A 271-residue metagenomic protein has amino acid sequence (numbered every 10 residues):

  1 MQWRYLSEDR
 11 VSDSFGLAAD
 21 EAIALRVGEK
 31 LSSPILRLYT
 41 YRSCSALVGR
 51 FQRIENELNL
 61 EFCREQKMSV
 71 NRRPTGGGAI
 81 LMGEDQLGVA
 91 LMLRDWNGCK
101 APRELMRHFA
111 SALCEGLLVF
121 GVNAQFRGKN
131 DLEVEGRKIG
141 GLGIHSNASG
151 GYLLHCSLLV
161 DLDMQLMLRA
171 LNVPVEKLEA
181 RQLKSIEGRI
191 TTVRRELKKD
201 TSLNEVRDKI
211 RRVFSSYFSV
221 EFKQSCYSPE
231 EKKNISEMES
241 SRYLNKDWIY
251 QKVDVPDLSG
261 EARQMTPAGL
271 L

Functional and structural regions predicted by a protein language model:
M1-E57, E61, K184-L271: Active-site loop/lid in soluble adenylation, ligation, and acyl-transfer enzymes
S7, V48, V70-R72, A124-G128 (+1 more regions): General beta-strand structural signal in soluble alpha/beta enzymes
E29-L31, L38-Y41, F62-C63, R73 (+2 more regions): Solvent-exposed alpha-helices and their adjacent loops that cap or buttress functional pockets in soluble metabolic
F51, G78-I80, G143: Gly/Ser/Thr-rich beta-alpha loop segments that engage phosphate groups in nucleotides
L60-D95: A glycine-rich, hydrophobic loop/mini-helix early in the fold
E84, G88-V206, I210-V213, E239-L271: Catalytic beta-strand/loop module used to bind and position nucleotide/cofactor moieties in cofactor-attachment
